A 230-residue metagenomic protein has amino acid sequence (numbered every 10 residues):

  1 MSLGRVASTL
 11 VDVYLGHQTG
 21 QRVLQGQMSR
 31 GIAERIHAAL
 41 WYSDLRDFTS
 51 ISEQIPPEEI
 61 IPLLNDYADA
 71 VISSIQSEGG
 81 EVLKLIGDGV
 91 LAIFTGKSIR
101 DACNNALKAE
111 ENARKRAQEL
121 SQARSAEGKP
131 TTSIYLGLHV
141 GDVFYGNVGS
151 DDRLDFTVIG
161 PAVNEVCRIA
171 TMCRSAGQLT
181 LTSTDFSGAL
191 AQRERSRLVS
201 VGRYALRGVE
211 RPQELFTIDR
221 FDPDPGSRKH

Functional and structural regions predicted by a protein language model:
M1-R35: Regulatory cytosolic signal-relay segments
M28-H37, Q54-P57, S74-G80, E119-K129 (+1 more regions): Nucleotide second-messenger and two-component phosphorelay signaling modules
H37-S50: Catalytic-site or vestigial catalytic-site microsegments of nucleotide-handling domains
R46, E81-V82, I86-K97, G141-V143: Short acidic-rich active-site patches of cyclic nucleotide enzymes
T49-I72, Q76, L83-K84: Conserved long alpha-helical elements within nucleotide-processing catalytic cores of c-di-GMP signaling and class III
N65-G80, G96-L136, V140, P161-A170: Alpha-helical scaffold within the catalytic cores of cyclic-nucleotide enzymes
I93-A102, L136-F156, C173-G177: Catalytic strand-loop-helix junctions within cyclic-nucleotide turnover domains
V143, C173-H230: Cytosolic regulatory/linker segments at or just downstream of nucleotide-handling modules in signal-transduction
